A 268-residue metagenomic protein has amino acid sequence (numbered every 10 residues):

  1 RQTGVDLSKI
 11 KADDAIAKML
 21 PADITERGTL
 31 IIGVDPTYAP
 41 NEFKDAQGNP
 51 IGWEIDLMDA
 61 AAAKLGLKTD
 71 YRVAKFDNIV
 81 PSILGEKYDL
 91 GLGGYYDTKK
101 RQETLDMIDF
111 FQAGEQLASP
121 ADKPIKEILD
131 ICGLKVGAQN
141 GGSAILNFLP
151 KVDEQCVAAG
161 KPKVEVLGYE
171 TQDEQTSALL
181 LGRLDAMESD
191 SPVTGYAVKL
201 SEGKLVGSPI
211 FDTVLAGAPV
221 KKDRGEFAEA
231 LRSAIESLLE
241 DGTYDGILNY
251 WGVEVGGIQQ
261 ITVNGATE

Functional and structural regions predicted by a protein language model:
R1-D14, I55-A63, L129-K135, N140-S143 (+1 more regions): Extended ligand-binding regions for polar small-molecule ligands
Q2-L92: Extracytoplasmic small-molecule ligand-binding "clamshell" domains of the periplasmic binding protein/Venus flytrap
G33-Y38, R72-D77, E86-T98, A121 (+4 more regions): Beta->alpha turn/N-cap motifs
M58-L67, A144-G168, K199: Ligand-binding cleft/hinge of the Venus flytrap
A63, K68-D130: Acidic, polar ligand-binding/catalytic clefts
D70-P81, K163-S177, L181: Short helix-initiation/N-cap motifs at beta->coil->alpha
G94-Q102, L149-K151, L180-D212: A ligand-binding cleft/hinge motif common to bilobed small-molecule-binding domains
F111-S119, G195, K199-E236, E254-E268: Periplasmic-binding protein-like
